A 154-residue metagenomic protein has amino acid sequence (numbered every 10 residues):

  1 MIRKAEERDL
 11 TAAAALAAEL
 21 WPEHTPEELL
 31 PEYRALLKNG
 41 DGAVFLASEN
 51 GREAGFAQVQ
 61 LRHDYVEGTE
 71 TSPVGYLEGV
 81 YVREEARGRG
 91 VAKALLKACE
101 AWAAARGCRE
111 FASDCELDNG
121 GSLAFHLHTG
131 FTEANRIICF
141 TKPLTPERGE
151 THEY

Functional and structural regions predicted by a protein language model:
M1-A13: A short beta-loop-alpha structural element at the N-terminal edge of CoA-dependent acyl/N-acetyltransferase catalytic
A14-E28: Helix-loop element at the rim of GNAT/NAT acetyltransferase active sites that forms part of the acceptor-substrate
T25-L46: Active-site rim helix/loop that mediates acceptor-substrate recognition in acyltransferases
L46, R52-L61, Y76, Y81: Conserved beta-strand in the GNAT
E70-E84, I138: Conserved acetyl-CoA binding element of GNAT-fold acetyltransferases
V82, G88-A101, A124, H128: Conserved acetyl-CoA-binding loop-helix of GNAT-fold acetyltransferases
L96, A103-C115: Conserved GNAT acetyl-CoA-binding A-motif
A112-S122, T141: Conserved beta-strand-loop-alpha-helix junction that forms the acyl-donor binding cleft
